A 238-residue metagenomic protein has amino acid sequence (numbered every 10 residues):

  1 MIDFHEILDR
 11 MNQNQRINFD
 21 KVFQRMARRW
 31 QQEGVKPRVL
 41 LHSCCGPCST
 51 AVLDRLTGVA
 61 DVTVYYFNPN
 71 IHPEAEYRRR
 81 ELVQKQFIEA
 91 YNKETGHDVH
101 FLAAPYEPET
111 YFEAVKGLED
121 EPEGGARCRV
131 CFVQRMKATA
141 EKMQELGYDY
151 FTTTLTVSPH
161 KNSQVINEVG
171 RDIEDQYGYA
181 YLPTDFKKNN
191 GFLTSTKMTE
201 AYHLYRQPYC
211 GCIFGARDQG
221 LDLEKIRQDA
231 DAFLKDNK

Functional and structural regions predicted by a protein language model:
I2-A51, V59-K238: Nucleotide-activated chemistry modules centered on ATP-dependent adenylation/adenylyltransferase
L56: Aromatic pocket-lining residues of Rossmann-like dinucleotide-binding sites
